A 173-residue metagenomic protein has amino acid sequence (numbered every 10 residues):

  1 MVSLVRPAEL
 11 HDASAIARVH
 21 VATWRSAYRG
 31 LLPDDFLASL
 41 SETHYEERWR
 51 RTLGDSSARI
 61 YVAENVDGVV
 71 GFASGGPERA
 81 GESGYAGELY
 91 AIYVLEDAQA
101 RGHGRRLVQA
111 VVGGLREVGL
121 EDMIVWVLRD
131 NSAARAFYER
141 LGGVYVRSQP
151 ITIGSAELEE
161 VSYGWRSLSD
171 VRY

Functional and structural regions predicted by a protein language model:
S3, P7-A13, R18-L31, D35-D97 (+5 more regions): Acetyl-CoA-dependent GNAT
A58, L158-S162: Short hydrophobic/aromatic beta-strand or adjacent loop that forms the aromatic wall/cage of a ligand/substrate-binding
A91-Y93, I124-W126, S162: Short aromatic/hydrophobic contact patches that present stacked aromatics for nucleic-acid/ligand binding
G102: Conserved G/P- and acidic residue-centered "switch" motifs that form tight phosphate/ATP-binding loops in soluble
V125-A134, T152-E157: Conserved beta-strand-loop-alpha-helix junction that forms the acyl-donor binding cleft
F137-E139: ABC family nucleotide-binding domain
G142: Active-site-proximal glycine-rich helix-loop-beta segment
